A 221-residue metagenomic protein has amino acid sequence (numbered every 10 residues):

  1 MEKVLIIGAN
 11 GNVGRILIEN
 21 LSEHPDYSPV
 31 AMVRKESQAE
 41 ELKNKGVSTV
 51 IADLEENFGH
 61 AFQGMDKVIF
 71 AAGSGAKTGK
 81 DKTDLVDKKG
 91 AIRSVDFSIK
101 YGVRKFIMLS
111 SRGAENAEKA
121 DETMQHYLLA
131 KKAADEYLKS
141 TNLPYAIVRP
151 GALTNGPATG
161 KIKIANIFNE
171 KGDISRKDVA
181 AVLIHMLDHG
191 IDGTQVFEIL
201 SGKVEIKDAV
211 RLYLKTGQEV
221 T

Functional and structural regions predicted by a protein language model:
E2-K3, Y27-V30, R104-K105, P144: Residues at the starts of beta-strands that form the adenosine-phosphate
E2-Y27: N-terminal Rossmann NAD(P)H-binding glycine-rich loop of SDR-like oxidoreductase domains
L5, A31-R93, F97-K100, L187-D188: NAD(P)H-binding glycine-rich loop region in Rossmannoid oxidoreductase-like domains and their noncatalytic homologs
N10, V33-E36, R112, K203: Residues in the short beta-alpha loop(s) of Rossmann-like NAD(P)-binding domains
S74-A165: Glycine-/Pro-rich loop/turn segments that contact NAD(P) or position catalytic residues in Rossmann-like domains
A91, V148, E170-H185, Q195: Substrate-positioning beta->alpha
P157-I162, M186-Q195: Glycine/proline-rich active-site loop of Rossmann-fold NAD(P)-dependent oxidoreductases
V196-V204: Short-chain dehydrogenase/reductase
